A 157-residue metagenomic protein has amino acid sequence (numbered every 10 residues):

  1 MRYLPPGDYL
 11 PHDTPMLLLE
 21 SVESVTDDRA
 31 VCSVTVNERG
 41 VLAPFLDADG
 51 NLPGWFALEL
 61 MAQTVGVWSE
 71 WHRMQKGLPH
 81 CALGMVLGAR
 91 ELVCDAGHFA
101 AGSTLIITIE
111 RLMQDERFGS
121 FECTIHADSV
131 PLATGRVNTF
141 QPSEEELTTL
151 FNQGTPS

Functional and structural regions predicted by a protein language model:
M1-D13: Short aromatic-glycine motifs in intrinsically disordered, low-complexity regions
G7, D49, C94-H98: Beta-strand-rich interaction surfaces with strong enrichment in secreted/lumenal proteins
T14-P53: Catalytic strand-loop segment that frames the active site of acyl-thioester-processing enzymes
L17-E20, L87, I107-I109, G135: Small-residue-enriched segments and motifs
S21-S24, E91, A96, R111-M113 (+1 more regions): A residue-level detector for short acidic-glycine micro-motifs
A48-V67, L83-L87: Compact, glycine-rich, soluble single-domain proteins
V67-I106: Hydrophobic beta-strand-centered segment that forms part of the acyl-chain substrate-binding groove
A100-I106, E110-S157: HotDog/MaoC-like acyl-thioester-processing domains
